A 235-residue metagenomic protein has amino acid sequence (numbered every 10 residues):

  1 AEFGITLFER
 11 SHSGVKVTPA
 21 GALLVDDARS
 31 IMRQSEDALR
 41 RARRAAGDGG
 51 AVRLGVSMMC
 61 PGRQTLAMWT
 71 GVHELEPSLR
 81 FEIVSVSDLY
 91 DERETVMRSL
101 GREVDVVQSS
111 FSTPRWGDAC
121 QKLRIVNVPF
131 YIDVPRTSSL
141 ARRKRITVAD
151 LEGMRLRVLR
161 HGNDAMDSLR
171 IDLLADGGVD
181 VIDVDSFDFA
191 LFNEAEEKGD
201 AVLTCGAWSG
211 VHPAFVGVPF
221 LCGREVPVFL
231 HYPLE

Functional and structural regions predicted by a protein language model:
A1-V17: A short LG(V/I)-centered, amphipathic sequence patch enriched for acidic residue(s) preceding the LG motif
E2-F3, L24-A51: Alpha-helical linker/hinge and terminal dimerization helices associated with HTH transcriptional regulators
A51-P114: Central regulatory/effector-binding core of bacterial HTH transcription factors
Q64-T65, M154-G177: Secondary-structure junction motif
L79, M97-S109, F130, R155 (+2 more regions): Alpha-to-beta junction loops
L79-Y90, V158-R160, G177-F189: Short beta-strand-to-loop elements that line the ligand-binding cleft of bilobed periplasmic-binding protein-like
G117-L123, V128, A190-L234: Beta-alpha-beta core module
A119-F130, V134-L156: Flexible hinge/capping segments at coil-to-helix
